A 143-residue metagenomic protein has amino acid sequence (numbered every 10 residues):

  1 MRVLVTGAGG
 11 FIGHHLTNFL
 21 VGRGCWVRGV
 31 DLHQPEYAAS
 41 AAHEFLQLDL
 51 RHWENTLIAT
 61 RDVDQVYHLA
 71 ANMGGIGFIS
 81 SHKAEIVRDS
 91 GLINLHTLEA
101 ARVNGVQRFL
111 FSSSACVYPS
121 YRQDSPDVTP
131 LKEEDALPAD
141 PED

Functional and structural regions predicted by a protein language model:
M1-D143: N-terminal Rossmann-like NAD(P)+-binding domain of SDR-like oxidoreductases, especially those catalyzing
